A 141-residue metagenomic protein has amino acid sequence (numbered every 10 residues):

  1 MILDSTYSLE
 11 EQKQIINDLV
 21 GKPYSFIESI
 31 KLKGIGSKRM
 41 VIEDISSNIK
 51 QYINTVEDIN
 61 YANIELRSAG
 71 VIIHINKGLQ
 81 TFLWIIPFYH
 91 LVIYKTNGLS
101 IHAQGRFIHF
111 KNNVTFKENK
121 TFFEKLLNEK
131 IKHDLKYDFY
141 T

Functional and structural regions predicted by a protein language model:
M1-D44, H90-T141: Acidic, Ser/Thr- and proline-rich intrinsically disordered linker/docking segments of eukaryotic scaffolds
L3, N48-K50, T55-E57, I75 (+1 more regions): Generic preference for well-ordered secondary structure
K33-Y61: Short, contiguous, helix-prone interaction/anchoring segments in small proteins
M40-E43, S47-Q51, R67-G70, K77 (+2 more regions): Alpha-helical context
T55-Y94: Phosphoinositide-binding peripheral membrane targeting modules
